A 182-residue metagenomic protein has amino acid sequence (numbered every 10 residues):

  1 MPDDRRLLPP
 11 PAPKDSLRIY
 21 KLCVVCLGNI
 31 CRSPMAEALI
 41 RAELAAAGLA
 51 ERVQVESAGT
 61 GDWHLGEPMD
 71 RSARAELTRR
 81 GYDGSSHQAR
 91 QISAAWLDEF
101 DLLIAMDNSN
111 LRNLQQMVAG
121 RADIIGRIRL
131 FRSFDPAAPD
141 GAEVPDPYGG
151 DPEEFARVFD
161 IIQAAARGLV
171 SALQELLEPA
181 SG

Functional and structural regions predicted by a protein language model:
M1-G182: Short polar/charged helix/loop
